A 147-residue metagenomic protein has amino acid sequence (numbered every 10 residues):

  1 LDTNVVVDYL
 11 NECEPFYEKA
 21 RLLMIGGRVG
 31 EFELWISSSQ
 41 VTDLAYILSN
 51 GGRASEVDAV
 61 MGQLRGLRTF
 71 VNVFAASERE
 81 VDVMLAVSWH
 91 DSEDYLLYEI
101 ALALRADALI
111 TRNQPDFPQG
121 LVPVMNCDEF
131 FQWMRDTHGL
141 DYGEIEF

Functional and structural regions predicted by a protein language model:
L1-I36, S49-E56, Q119, R135-F147: Short, well-structured N-terminal submotif of metal-dependent ribonuclease cores
N4-V5, S39, P115, E129: Alpha-helix/helix-capping structural signal
V5, D43-I47, V83: A general alpha-helix detector
E33, F70-N72, P123: Conserved beta-strand segments of alpha/beta enzyme cores
I36-Q40, E93: Short, conserved alpha-helical segments within structured domains
Y46-A76: Helix-adjacent hinge/juxtasegments
V71-Q114, Y142: Active-site neighborhoods of divalent-metal-dependent phosphate/nucleic-acid chemistry enzymes
L102-F147: Acidic, PIN/NYN-like endoribonuclease modules and their adjacent C-terminal/linker elements
